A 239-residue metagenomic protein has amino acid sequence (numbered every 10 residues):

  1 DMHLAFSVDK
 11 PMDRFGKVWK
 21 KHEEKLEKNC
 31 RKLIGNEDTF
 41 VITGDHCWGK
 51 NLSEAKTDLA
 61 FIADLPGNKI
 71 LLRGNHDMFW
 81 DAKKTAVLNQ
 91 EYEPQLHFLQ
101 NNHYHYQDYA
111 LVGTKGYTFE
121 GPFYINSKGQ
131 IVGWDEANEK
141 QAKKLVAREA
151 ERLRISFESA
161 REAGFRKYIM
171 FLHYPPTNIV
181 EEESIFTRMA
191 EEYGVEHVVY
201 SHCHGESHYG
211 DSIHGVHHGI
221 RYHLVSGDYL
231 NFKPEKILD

Functional and structural regions predicted by a protein language model:
M2-A5, D9, M78, K83-E181: Conserved catalytic scaffold of divalent metal-dependent phosphoesterases
L4, C47-W48, P176, G205: Short active-site segment of divalent metal-dependent hydrolases/proteases that encodes the spacing between
V8-Q107, E182-V195, Y200, H218-I220 (+1 more regions): Core catalytic region of metal-dependent phosphoesterases/phosphodiesterases, especially metallo-beta-lactamase-like
R31-K32, R161, I237-L238: Short amphipathic alpha-helix with an adjacent loop that forms part of the alpha/beta core around
N101-N102, S212-I213, E235-K236: Residue-level detector of beta-strand structural context in well-folded domains
V195-G210, Y229: Short, flexible loop segments at boundaries between secondary-structure elements
Y209-H217: Histidine/acidic-residue-rich catalytic or RNA/ligand-binding cores of hydrolases and nuclease-related proteins
I220-D239: Short, basic/aromatic-enriched C-terminal tail that caps enzymatic domains
